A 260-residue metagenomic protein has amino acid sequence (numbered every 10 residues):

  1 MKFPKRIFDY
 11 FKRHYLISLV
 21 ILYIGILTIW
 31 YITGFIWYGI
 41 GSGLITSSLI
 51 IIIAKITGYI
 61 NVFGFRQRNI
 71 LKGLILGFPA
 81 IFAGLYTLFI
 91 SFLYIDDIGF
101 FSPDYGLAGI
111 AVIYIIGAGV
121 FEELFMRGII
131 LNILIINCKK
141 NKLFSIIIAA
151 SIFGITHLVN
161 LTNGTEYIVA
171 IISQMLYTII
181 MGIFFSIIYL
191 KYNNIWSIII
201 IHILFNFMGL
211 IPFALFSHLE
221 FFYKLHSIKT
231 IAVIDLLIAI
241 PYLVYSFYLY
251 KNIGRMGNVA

Functional and structural regions predicted by a protein language model:
K2-V20, L71, N141: N-terminal membrane topogenic signal
P4, T33, G58-F125, L131-N132 (+2 more regions): Juxtamembrane helix-loop-helix connectors linking adjacent transmembrane helices in multi-pass membrane enzymes
R13-T57, K72-G77, Y105, G109-I110 (+2 more regions): Alpha-helical transmembrane segments in multi-pass membrane proteins
L22-Y31, F82-I90, A150-V159, I203-L215: Aromatic-anchored segments of alpha-helical transmembrane domains
I115, G119, K142-L158: Small-polar-interrupted transmembrane alpha-helices in polytopic inner-membrane proteins
L124-A149, I187-N194: Membrane-interface helix/loop boundary segments of multi-pass membrane proteins
A170-H226: Functionally important transmembrane alpha-helices
I203-A260: C-terminal membrane module of polytopic membrane proteins
